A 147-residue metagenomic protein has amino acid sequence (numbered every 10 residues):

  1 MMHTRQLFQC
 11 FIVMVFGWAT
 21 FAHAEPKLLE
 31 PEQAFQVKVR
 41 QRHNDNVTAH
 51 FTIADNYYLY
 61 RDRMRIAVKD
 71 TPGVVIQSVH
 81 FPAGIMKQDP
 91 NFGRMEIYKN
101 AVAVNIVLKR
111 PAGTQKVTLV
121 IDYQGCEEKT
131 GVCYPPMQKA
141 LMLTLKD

Functional and structural regions predicted by a protein language model:
M1-T4: N-terminal secretory signal peptides that target proteins for export/translocation
L7-C10, K116: Intrinsic disorder/low-complexity segments enriched in polar/small residues
Q9-W18: Bacterial N-terminal signal peptides
F21-D147: Extracellular/lumen-exposed scaffold segments
